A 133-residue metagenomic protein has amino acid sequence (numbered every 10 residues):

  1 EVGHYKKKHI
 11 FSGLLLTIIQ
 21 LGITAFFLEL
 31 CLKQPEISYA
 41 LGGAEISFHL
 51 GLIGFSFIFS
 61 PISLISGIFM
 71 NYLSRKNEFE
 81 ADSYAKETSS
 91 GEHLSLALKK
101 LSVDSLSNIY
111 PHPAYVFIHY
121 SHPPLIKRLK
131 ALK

Functional and structural regions predicted by a protein language model:
E1-I46, I65-K133: Polar-ligand-bearing catalytic/cofactor-coordination segments of membrane-embedded or membrane-tethered inner-membrane
A44-F57: Hydrophobic alpha-helical transmembrane segments
S56-I68: Hydrophobic alpha-helical transmembrane segments of polytopic membrane proteins
